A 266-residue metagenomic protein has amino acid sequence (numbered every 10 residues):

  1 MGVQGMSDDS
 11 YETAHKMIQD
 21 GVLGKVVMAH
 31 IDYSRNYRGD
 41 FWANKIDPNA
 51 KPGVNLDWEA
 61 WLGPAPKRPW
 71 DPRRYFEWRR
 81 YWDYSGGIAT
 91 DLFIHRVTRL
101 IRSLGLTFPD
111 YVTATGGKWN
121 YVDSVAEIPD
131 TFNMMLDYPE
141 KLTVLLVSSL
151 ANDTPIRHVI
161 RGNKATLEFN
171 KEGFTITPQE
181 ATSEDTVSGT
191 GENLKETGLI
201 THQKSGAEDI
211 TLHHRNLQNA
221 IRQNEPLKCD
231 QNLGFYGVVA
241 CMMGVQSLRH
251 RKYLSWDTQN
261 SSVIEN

Functional and structural regions predicted by a protein language model:
M1-S7, G21, R251: Beta-strand-loop-alpha-helix segment that lines the small-molecule cofactor/substrate pocket of alpha/beta enzymes
D8-K16: Glycine-/Pro-rich loop/turn segments that contact NAD(P) or position catalytic residues in Rossmann-like domains
E12-T13, K25, H30-R79, Y84-D185 (+4 more regions): Contiguous beta-strand/loop segments that form the cofactor/metal-binding neighborhood of enzyme cores
M17-D20, R99: A generic secondary-structure signal
K195-T197: Juxtamembrane and targeting peptides
